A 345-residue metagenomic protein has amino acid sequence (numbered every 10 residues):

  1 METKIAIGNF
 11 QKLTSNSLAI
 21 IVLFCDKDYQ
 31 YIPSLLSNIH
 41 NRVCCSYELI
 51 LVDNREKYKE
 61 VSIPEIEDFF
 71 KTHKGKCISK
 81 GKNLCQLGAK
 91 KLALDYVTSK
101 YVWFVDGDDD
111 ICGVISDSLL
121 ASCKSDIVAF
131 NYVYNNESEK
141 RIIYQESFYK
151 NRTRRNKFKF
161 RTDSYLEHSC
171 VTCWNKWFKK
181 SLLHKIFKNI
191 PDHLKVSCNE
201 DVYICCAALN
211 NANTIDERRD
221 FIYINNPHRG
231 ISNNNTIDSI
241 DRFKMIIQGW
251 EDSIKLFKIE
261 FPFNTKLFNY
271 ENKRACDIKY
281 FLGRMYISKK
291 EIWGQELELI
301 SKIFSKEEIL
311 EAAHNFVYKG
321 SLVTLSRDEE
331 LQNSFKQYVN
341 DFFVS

Functional and structural regions predicted by a protein language model:
M1-G8, G88, S125, L282-S345: Membrane-interface aromatic/basic loop that binds lipid-linked glycans or pyrophosphate carriers, typified by
M1-N38: N-proximal low-complexity "stem/linker" segments adjacent to membrane-targeting elements
N16-A19, E48, Y203: Cell-envelope/extracellular polymer assembly enzymes that use nucleotide-activated donors
L36-S79: Acidic donor-binding segment of Leloir-type glycosyltransferases
K80-V97: Glycine-rich, basic loop-to-helix element that forms the pyrophosphate-binding segment of sugar-nucleotide handling
V102: Short aromatic/hydrophobic "clamp" motif used to bind/position activated sugar donors
D110-I215, N225-I240: Donor-binding/catalytic cores of nucleotide-activated saccharide and glycerol-phosphate transferases/polymerases
F221-H228, N234-F268, C276-E308: Catalytic core of nucleotide-sugar-dependent glycosyltransferases
